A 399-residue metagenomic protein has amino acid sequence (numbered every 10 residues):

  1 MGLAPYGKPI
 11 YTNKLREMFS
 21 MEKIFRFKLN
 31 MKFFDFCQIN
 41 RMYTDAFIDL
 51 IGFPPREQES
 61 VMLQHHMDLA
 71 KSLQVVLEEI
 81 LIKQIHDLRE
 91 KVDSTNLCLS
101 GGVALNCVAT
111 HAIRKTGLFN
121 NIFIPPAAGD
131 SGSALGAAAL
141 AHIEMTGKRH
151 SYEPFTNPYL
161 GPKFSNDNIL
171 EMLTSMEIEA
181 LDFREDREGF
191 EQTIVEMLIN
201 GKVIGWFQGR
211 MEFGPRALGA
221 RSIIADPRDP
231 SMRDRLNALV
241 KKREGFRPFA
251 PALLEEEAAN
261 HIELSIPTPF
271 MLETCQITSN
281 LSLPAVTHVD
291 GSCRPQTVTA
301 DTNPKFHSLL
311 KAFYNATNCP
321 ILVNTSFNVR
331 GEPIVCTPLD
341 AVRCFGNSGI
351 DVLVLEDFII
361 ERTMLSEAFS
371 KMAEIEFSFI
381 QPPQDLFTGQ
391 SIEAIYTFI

Functional and structural regions predicted by a protein language model:
M1-I48, G52-Q64, H86, E90 (+3 more regions): Flexible beta->alpha loop and helix N-cap segments adjacent to enzyme active/binding sites
H66, A70: Active-site-adjacent structural elements in enzyme catalytic domains
K71-L97: Phosphate/ATP-binding catalytic cores across multiple sugar-kinase/actin-like superfamilies, primarily ASKHA
V76, I80, A104-N106, T110: A general "terminal functional-core" signal
L99-G102: Buried hydrophobic side chains on well-structured beta-strands
